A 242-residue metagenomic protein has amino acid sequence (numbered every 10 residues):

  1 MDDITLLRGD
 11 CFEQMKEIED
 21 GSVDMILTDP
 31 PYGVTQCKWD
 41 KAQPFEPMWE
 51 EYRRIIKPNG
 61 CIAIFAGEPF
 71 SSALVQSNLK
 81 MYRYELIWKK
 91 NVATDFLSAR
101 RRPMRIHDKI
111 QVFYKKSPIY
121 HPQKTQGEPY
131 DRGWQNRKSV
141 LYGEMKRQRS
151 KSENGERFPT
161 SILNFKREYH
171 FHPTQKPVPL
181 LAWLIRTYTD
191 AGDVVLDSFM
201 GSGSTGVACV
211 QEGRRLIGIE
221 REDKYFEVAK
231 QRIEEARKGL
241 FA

Functional and structural regions predicted by a protein language model:
M1, K230-A242: Short, conserved SAM-binding/catalytic segment of Class I S-adenosyl-L-methionine-dependent methyltransferases
M1-G218, K224-E227: Core catalytic lobe of class I
